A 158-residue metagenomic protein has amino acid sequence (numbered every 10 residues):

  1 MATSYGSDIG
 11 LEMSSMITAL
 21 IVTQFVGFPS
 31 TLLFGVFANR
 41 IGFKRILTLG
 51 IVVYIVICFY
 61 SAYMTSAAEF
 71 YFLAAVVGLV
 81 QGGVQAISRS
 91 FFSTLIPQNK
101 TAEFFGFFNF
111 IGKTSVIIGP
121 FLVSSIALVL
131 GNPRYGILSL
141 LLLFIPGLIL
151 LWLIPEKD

Functional and structural regions predicted by a protein language model:
M1-M16: Short amphipathic helix-loop junctions that connect adjacent transmembrane helices in Major Facilitator Superfamily/SLC
M13-S14, Q98-F108: Loop-to-transmembrane helix entry/capping segments in MFS-fold secondary transporters and related SLC/MFSD carriers
P29-F43, A127: Helix-to-loop junctions at the C-terminal end of transmembrane segments in multipass secondary transporters
R45-Y60: Structural signature of the two symmetry-related core transmembrane helices
A62-A74: Helix-loop junctions at membrane interfaces in 12-TM secondary transporters
G83-P97: Intracellular juxtamembrane helix-capping segments at the cytosolic ends of symmetry-related transmembrane helices
S125-F144: A membrane-interface helix-boundary motif in multi-pass transporters
L138-D158: Multi-pass alpha-helical transporter architecture, strongest for 12-TM Major Facilitator/SLC carriers used
